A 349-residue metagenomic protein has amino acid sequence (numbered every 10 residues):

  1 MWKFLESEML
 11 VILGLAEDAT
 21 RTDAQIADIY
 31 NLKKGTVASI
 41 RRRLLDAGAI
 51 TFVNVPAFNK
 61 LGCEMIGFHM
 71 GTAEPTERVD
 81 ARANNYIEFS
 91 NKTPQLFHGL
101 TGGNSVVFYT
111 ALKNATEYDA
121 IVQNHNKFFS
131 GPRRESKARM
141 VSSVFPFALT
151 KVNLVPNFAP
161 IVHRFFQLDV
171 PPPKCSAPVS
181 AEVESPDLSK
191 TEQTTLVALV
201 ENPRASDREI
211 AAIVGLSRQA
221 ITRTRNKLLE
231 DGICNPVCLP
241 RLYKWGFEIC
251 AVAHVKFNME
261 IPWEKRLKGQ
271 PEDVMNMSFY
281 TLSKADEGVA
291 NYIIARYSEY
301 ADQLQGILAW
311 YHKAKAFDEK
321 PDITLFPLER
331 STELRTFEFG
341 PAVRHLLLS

Functional and structural regions predicted by a protein language model:
M1-S349: A compositional/biophysical signature of low hydrophobicity enriched in polar/charged and small residues
